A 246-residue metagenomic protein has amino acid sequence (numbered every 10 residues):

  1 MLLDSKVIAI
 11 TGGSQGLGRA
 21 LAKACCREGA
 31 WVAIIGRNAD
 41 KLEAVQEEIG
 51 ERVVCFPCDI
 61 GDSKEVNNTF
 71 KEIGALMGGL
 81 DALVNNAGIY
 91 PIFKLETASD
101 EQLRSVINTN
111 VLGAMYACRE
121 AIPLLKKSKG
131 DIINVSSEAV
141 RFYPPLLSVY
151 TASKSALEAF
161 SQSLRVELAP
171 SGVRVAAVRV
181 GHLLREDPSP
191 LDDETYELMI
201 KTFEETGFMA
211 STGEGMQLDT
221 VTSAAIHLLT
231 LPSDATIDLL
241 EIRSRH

Functional and structural regions predicted by a protein language model:
G12-Q15: Conserved glycine-rich cofactor-binding loop
E28-A44: Conserved glycine-rich Rossmann-like NAD(P)H-binding loop of the short-chain dehydrogenase/reductase
A39, P57-N68, D100: The beta1-alpha1 cofactor-binding region of Rossmann-like NAD(H)/NADP(H)-dependent oxidoreductases
K94-L95, S99-R104: Substrate-binding pocket helix/loop in short-chain dehydrogenase/reductase
C118, S153: Active-site helix of classical SDR
S137: Residue(s) in the substrate-gating loop at a strand-loop-helix junction that position the organic substrate next
A177, E197-H246: C-terminal helical subdomain
